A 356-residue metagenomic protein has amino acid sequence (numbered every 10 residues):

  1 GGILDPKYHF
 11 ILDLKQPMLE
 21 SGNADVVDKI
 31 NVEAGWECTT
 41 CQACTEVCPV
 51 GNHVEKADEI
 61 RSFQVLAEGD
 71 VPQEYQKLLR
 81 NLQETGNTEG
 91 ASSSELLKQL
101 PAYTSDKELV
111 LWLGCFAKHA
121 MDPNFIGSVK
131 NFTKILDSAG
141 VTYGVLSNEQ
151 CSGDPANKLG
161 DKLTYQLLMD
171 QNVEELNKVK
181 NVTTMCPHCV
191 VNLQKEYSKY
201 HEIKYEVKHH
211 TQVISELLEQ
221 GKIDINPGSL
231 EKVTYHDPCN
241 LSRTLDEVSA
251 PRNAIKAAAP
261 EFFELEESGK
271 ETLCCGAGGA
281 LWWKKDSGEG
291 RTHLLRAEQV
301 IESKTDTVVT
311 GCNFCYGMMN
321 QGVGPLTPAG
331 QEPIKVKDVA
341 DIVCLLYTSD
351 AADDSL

Functional and structural regions predicted by a protein language model:
G1-G2, T39-V50, F116, E149-K158 (+4 more regions): Local cysteine-cluster metal-coordination motifs and their immediate loop/turn environment, predominantly Fe-S cluster
D5-Q150, D154-V190, K195-Y197: Iron-sulfur-cluster electron-transfer modules
A120-P123, N240-A254: Active-site glycine- and acidic-residue-rich loops that bind and position anionic ligands or nucleotide-like cofactors
K130-T142, V248, R252-E261: Short helix-loop-beta junction
H188-V191, K195-Q212: Acidic, glycine-rich loop-and-beta core segments that form the ion-binding/anion-interacting portion of active sites
Y200-K204, G317-D341, L345: Short acidic, glycine/proline-enriched helix-loop-strand junctions
G288-D306: A short, acidic, amphipathic alpha-helical segment used as a generic capping/interface helix at domain edges
Y347-D354: Conserved small/polar residues in nucleotide/adenosyl-binding loops
